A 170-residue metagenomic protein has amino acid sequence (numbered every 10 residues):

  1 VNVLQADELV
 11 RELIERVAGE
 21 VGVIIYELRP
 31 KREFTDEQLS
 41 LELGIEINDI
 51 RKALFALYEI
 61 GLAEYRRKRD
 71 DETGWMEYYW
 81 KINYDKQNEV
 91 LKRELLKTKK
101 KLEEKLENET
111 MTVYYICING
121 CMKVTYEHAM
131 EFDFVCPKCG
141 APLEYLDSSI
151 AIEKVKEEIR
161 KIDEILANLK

Functional and structural regions predicted by a protein language model:
V3, W75-Y78, I82-K86, L95 (+3 more regions): Long, low-complexity intrinsically disordered regions in eukaryotic regulatory proteins, enriched in acidic residues
A6-V21, T35, K68-R93: Short, cationic-aromatic polyanion-contact patches
G19, F34, K52, K97 (+1 more regions): Charged, alpha-helix-enriched surfaces in structured cytosolic catalytic cores of large nucleotide-utilizing machines
I24-I45: Short acidic, hydrophobic short linear motifs in intrinsically disordered regions
G44-E59: Short amphipathic alpha-helical interaction segments
I47, R51, N88, K92 (+3 more regions): Amphipathic alpha-helical transducer elements in NTP-driven molecular machines
Y58-D70: A short, conserved structural fragment
K97-K170: Exposed, interaction-prone assembly regions rather than primary DNA-binding/catalytic cores
